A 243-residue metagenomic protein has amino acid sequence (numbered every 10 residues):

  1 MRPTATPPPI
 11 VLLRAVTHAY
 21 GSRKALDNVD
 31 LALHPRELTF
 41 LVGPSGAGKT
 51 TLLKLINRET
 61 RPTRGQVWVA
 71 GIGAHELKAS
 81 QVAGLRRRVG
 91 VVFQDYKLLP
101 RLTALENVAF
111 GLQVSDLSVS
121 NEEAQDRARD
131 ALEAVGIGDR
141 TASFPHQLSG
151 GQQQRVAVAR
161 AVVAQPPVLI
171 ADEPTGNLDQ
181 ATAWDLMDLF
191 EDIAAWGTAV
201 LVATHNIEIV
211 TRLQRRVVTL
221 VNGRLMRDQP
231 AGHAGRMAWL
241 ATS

Functional and structural regions predicted by a protein language model:
N57: Helix-to-loop junction immediately C-terminal to a conserved catalytic motif
G65-G73: Conserved ABC transporter NBD signature motif
A74-G90, N121, I193-A195, M237-A238: ABC ATPase NBD coupling module
L102-G111: Short coil-to-helix segment of the ABC ATPase nucleotide-binding domain corresponding to the Q-loop/switch region
S143-H146, A164, W196: Conserved signature/switch motifs of ABC ATPase nucleotide-binding domains
F144-L148, Q152-Q154: Conserved ABC ATPase signature
L169-D172: Catalytic Walker B motif of ABC-type/P-loop ATPase nucleotide-binding domains
